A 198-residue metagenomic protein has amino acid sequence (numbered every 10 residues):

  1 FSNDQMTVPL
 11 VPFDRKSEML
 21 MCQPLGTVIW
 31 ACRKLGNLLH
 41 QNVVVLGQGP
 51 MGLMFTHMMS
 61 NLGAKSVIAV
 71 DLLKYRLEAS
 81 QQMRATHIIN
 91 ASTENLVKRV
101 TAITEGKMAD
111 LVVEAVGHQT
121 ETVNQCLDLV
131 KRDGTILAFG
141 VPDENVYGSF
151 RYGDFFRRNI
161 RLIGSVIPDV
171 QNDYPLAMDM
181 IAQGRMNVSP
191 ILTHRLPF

Functional and structural regions predicted by a protein language model:
F1-L46: NAD(P)H dinucleotide-binding glycine-rich loop of Rossmann-like/cofactor-binding domains, especially the beta1-alpha1
T27, M51, M59: Hydrophobic/small residue at the entry helix of a nucleotide-binding pocket
V45-Q48, S60-Q125: Adenosine-nucleotide cofactor-binding segment
L72-L73, P142, P168: Residues in the short beta-alpha loop(s) of Rossmann-like NAD(P)-binding domains
A102, N124-D128, V170-F198: C-terminal hydrophobic helical "lid"/dimerization subdomain of Rossmann-like NAD(P)H-dependent oxidoreductases
V130-R132: Helix-to-beta-strand junctions that scaffold the AdoMet/dcAdoMet cofactor pocket in Class I SAM-dependent enzymes
G134-T135, I160: Glycine-centered, small-residue-biased loops immediately flanking beta-strands in adenine/cofactor-binding cores
G140-R158, P175-A177: Rossmann-fold NAD(P)-binding glycine/threonine-rich loop
